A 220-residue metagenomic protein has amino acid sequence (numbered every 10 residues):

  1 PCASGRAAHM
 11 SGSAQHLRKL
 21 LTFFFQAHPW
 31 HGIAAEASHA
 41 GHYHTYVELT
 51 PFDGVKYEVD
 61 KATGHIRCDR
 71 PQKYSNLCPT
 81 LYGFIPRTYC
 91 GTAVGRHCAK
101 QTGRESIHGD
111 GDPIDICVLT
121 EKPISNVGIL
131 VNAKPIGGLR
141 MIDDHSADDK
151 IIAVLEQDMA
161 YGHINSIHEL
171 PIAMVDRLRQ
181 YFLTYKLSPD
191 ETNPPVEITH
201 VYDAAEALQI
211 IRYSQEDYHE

Functional and structural regions predicted by a protein language model:
P1-E220: Hydrophobic N-terminal alpha-helices or hydrophobic patches in metabolic proteins across all domains of life
